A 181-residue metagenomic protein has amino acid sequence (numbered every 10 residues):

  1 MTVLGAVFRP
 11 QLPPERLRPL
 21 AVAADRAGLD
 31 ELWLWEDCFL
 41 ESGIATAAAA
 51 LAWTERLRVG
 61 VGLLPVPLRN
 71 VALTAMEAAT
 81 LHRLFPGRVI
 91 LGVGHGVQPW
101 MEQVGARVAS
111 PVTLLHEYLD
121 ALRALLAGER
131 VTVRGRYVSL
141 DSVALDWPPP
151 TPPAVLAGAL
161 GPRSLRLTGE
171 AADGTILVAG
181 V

Functional and structural regions predicted by a protein language model:
M1-G62, P153: N-terminal beta1-alpha1-beta2 module of alpha/beta enzyme domains
T2, A75-V181: Internal, glycine-rich beta/alpha segment that forms the wall or movable "lid" of small-molecule/cofactor binding
P10-L12, C38, P65-P67, H95-V97 (+2 more regions): Active-site-proximal loop/turn and secondary-structure-junction residues that shape catalytic pockets, frequently
P14, R18, I44, L68 (+2 more regions): Glycine-rich phosphate-binding loop at the start of an alpha helix
E41-S42, R69, Q98-M101: Generic structural signal for helix capping and beta-alpha/helix-loop junctions
L51-A52, A72, D146: Short glycine-biased active-site loop of nucleotidyltransferases that positions the nucleotide triphosphate and helps
G60-L73: Structural motif corresponding to the early beta-alpha repeats
